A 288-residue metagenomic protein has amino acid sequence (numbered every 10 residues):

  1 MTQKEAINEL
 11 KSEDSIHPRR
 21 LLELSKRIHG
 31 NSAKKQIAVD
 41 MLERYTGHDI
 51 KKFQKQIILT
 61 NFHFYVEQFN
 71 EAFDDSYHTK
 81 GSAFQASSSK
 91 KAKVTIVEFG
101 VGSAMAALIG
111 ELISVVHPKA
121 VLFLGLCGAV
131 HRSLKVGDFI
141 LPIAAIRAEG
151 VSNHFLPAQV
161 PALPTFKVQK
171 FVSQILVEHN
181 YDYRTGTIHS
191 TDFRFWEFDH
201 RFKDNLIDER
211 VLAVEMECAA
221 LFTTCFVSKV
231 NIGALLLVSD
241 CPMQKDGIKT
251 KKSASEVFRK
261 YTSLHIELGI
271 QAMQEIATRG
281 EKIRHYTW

Functional and structural regions predicted by a protein language model:
M1-L122, G128-W288: Accessory terminal and edge-of-domain segments that mediate assembly/interaction and cofactor placement around
